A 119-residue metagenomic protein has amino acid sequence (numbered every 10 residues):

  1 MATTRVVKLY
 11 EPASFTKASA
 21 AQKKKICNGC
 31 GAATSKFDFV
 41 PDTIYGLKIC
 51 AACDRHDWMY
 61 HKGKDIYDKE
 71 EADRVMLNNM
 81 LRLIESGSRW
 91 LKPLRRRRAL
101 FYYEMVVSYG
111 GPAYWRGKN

Functional and structural regions predicted by a protein language model:
M1-N119: Extended terminal accessory/targeting regions
